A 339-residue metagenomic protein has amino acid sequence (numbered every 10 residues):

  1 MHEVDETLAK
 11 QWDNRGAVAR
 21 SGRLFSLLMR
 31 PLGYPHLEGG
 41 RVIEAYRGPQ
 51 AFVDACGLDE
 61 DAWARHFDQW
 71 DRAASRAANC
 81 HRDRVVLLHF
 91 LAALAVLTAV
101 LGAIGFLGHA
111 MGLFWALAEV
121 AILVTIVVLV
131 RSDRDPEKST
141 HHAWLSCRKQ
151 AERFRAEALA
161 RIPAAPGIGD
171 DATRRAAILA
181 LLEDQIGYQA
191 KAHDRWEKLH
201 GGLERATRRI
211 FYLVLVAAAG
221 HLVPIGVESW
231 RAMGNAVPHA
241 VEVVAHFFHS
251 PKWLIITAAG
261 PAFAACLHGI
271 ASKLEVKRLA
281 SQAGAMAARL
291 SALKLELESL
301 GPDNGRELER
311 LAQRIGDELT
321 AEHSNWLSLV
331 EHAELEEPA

Functional and structural regions predicted by a protein language model:
E6-K10, N14, A158, A240-F247 (+1 more regions): Cytosolic/matrix-facing juxtamembrane and C-terminal tails of multi-pass cellular membrane proteins
T7-Q11, R72-S139, D194-Q282: Alpha-helical transmembrane segments and their immediate juxtamembrane boundary regions in integral membrane proteins
W12-D59, E157-I178: Short, non-transmembrane cytosolic segments of multipass membrane proteins
L37, Q69, A74, R153 (+3 more regions): Charged, alpha-helix-forming regions
V42-A78, D170-H200: Cytosolic juxtamembrane N-terminal segments of multi-pass membrane proteins
D59-A62, H66, V120, A143 (+8 more regions): Amphipathic alpha-helix face/heptad-repeat signature
D71-A74, A78-H81, L97-G102, R155-A158 (+9 more regions): A structural signal for well-ordered alpha-helices, especially hydrophobic packing surfaces of coiled-coils
K138-G187: Long amphipathic alpha-helical segments that form oligomerization/scaffold cores
